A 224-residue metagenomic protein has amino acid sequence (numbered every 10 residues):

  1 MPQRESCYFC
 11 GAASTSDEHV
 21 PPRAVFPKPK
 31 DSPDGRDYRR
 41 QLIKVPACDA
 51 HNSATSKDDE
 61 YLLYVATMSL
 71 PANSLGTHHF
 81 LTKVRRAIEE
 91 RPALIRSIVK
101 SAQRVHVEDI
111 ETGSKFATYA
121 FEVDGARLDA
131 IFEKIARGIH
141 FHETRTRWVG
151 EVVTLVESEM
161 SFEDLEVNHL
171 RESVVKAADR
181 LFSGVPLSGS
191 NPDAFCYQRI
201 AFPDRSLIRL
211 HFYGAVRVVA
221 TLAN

Functional and structural regions predicted by a protein language model:
M1-P2: N-terminal alpha-helical interaction blocks
S6-K44, E60-Y61: Histidine-centered nuclease catalytic patch
D34-D49, T77-P92: Short Fe-S-cluster ligation motifs
Q41-V65: Short Cys/His-centered divalent metal-binding micro-motifs
H51, A66-H79: A broadly used, surface-exposed interaction patch
A54-L62, A72, H142, T146: Amphipathic alpha-helical interaction segments
R86-V123: Short flanking/linker segments adjacent to small metal-binding domains or redox-active Cys/His motifs
G113-N224: C-terminal, charged low-complexity interaction regions
